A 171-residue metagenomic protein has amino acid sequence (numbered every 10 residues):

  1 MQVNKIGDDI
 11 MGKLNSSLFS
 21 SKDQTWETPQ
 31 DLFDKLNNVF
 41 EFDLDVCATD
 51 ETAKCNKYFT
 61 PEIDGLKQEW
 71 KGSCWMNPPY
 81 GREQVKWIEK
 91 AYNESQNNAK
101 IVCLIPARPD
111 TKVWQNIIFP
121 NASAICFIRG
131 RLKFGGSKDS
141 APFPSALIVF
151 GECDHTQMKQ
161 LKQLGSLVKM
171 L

Functional and structural regions predicted by a protein language model:
Q2-L171: Class I S-adenosyl-L-methionine-dependent methyltransferase catalytic core
